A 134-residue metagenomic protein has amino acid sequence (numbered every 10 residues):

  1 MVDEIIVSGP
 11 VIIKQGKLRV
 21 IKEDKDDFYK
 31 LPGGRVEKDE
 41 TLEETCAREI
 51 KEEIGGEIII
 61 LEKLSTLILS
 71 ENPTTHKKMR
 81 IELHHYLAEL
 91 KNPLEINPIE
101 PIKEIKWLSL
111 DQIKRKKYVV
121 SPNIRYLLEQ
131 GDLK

Functional and structural regions predicted by a protein language model:
M1-L18, H84: Conserved N-terminal beta-strand and adjoining loop/helix that marks the start of the Nudix/MutT-like hydrolase domain
V2, P10-V11, T75-K78, I96-P98 (+1 more regions): Short secondary-structure boundary/capping segments
I12-I13, V20, A88, W107: Conserved hydrophobic "DFG−1" position in protein kinase catalytic cores
K14-E52, G56: Conserved Nudix-box catalytic region and its N-terminal flanking loop in Nudix hydrolases and closely related
D27-Y29, E95-K134: Nudix hydrolase/Nudix homology domain
V36, L67, L90, L110-I113: Hydrophobic pocket-lining residues within nucleotide cofactor-binding pockets
E57-T66: A short coil-to-beta-strand element that immediately follows conserved catalytic motifs
I68-E95, K106: Active-site-adjacent beta-strand/loop module that shapes the phosphate/pyrophosphate-binding cleft
